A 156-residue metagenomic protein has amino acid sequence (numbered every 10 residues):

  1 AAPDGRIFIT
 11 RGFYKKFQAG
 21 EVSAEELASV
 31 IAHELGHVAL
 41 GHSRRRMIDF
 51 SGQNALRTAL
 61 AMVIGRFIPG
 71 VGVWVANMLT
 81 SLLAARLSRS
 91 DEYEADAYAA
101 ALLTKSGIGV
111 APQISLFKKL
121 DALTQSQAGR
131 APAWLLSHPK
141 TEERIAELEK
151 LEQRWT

Functional and structural regions predicted by a protein language model:
A1-T156: A Zn2+-metalloprotease active-site environment signal
